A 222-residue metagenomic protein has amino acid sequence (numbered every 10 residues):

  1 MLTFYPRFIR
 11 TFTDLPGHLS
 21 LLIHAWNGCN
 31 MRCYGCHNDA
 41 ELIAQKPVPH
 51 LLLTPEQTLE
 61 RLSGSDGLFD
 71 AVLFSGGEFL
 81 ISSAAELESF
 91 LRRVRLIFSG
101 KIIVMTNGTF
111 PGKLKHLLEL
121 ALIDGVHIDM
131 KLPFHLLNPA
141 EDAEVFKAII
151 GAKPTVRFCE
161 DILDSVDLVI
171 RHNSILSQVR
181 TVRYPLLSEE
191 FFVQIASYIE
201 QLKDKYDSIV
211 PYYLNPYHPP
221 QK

Functional and structural regions predicted by a protein language model:
M1-A25, C29-P47, S65-D66: N-terminal [4Fe-4S]-dependent radical SAM core
P16-H18, C29, G67-L68, F98 (+2 more regions): Residue-level preference for short coil/turn positions at secondary-structure junctions
L22-H24, A71-S75, I103: Short, conserved beta-strand segments within well-ordered enzyme catalytic domains that often line or immediately flank
C33-E41, G67-A71, L136-A143, L176-S177: Short, basic/glycine-rich phosphate-binding loops at helix/coil junctions that contact nucleotide phosphates
D39-L73: Conserved alpha-helical substructure of the radical SAM core
T54, G67-G76, L80-F90: Glycine/proline-rich, flexible active-site/cofactor-binding loop segments that harbor closely spaced acidic
L62-S63, L80-P220: Conserved AdoMet/S-adenosylmethionine-binding subsite of the radical SAM
